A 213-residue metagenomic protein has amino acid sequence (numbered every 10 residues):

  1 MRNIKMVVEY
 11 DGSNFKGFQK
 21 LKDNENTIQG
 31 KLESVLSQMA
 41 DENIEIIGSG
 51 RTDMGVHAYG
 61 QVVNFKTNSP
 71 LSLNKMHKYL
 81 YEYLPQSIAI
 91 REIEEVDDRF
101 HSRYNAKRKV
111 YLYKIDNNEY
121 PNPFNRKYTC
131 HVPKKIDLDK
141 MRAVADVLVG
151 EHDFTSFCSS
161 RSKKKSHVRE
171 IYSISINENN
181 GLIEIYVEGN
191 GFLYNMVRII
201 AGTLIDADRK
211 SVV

Functional and structural regions predicted by a protein language model:
M1-V213: Structured-RNA-binding interfaces characteristic of tRNA pseudouridine synthases
